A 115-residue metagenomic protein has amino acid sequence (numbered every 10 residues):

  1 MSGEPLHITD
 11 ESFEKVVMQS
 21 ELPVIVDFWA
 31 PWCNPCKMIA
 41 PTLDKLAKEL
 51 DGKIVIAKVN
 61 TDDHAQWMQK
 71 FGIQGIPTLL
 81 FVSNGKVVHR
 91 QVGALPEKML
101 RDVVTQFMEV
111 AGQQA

Functional and structural regions predicted by a protein language model:
M1-I25, A30-V55, D62-T78, S83-A115: Proteins that catalyze or organize thiol-disulfide redox chemistry and the adjacent proteostasis machinery handling
